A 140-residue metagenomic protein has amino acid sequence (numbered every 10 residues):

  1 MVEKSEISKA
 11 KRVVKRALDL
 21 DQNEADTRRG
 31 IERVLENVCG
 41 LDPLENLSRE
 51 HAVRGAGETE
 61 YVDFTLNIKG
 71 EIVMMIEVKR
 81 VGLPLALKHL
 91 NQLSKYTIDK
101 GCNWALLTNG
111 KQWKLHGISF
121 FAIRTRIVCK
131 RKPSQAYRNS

Functional and structural regions predicted by a protein language model:
M1-W104, Q112-S140: A short, conserved, highly charged catalytic patch centered on acidic carboxylates
N109: Phosphate/diphosphate-binding loops
